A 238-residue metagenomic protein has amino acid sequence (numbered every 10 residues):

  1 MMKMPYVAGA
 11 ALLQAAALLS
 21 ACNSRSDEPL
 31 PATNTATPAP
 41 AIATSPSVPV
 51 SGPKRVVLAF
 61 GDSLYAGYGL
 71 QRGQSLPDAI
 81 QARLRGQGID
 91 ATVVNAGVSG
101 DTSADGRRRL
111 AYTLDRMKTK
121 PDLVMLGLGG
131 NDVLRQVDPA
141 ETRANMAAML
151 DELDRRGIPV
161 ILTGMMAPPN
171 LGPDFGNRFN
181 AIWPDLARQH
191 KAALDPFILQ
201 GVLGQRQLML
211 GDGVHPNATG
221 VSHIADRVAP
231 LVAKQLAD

Functional and structural regions predicted by a protein language model:
M1-F60, L70-Q71, R85-D90, T119-K120 (+3 more regions): N-terminal secretory targeting modules
M2, G9, G67, V93 (+3 more regions): A general structural-boundary detector
L18, V94, I161: Conserved Rossmann-like nucleotide-binding pocket used by diverse enzymes that bind dinucleotide cofactors
L30, Y68, R72, D78 (+6 more regions): Residues in flexible loops and secondary-structure boundaries
K54-L58, L64-A147, A181: Conserved SGNH/GDSL esterase-like catalytic core that processes O-acyl groups on lipids and polysaccharides
F60-G61, T163: Short hydrophobic segments within beta-strands
R108-D238: Alpha-helical cap/lid subdomain in secreted, periplasmic, or secretory-pathway luminal O-acyl-processing enzymes
